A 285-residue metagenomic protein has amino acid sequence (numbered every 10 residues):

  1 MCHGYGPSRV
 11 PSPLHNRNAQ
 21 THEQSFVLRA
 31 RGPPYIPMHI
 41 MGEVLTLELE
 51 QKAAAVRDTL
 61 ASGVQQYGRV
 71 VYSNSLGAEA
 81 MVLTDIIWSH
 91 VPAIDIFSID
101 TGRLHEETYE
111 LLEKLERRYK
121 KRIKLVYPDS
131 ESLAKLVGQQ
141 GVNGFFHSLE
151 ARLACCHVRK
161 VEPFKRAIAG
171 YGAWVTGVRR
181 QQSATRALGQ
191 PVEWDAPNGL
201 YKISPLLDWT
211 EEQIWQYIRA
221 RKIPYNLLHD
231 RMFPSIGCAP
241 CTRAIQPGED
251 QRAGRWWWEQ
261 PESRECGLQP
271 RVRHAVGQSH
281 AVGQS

Functional and structural regions predicted by a protein language model:
M1-H3, V10-P13, F26, P33: Short, low-complexity intrinsically disordered segments enriched in A/P/G/S/L with frequent Arg, especially at protein
G4, A30, M41-V44: Absolute N-terminal positional cue centered near the fourth residue
P7-P11, Q24, Q278, Q284-S285: Intrinsically disordered, low-complexity segments enriched in Ser/Pro/Gly/Ala and basic residues
A19-E23, I36-M38: Intrinsically disordered, low-complexity terminal segments enriched in Ser/Thr
A19-T21, A30, A281: Ala/Thr-enriched low-complexity intrinsically disordered regions
P37-S285: Nucleotide-activated chemistry modules centered on ATP-dependent adenylation/adenylyltransferase
